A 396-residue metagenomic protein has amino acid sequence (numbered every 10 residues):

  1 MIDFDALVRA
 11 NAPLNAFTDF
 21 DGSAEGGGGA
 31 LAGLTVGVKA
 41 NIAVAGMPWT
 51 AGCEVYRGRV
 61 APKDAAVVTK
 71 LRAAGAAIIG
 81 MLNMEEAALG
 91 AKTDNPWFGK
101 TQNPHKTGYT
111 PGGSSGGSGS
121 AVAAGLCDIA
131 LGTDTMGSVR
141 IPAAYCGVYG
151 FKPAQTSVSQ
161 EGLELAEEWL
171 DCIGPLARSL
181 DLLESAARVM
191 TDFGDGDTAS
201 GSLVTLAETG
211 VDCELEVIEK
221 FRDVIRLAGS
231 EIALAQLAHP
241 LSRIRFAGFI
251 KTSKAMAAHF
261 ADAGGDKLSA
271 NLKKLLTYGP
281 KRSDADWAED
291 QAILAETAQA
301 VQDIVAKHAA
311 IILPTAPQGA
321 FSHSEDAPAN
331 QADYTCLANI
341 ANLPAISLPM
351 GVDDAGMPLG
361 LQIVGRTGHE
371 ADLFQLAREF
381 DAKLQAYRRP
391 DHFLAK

Functional and structural regions predicted by a protein language model:
M1-V60, A65, A87-G90, A320 (+1 more regions): Short, well-ordered alpha-helical
A16-F20, A24, Y149-R222, A386-K396: A short helix-breaking turn/cap at a secondary-structure junction
L31-A51, I250-A298, Q302, P349-G360: Short helix-loop capping/hinge segments that flank enzyme active sites or metal/cofactor-binding pockets
V36, A45-P48, R188-I250, Y278-K281 (+1 more regions): Gly/Ser-rich, acidic/histidine-flanked active-site/gating loops
K39, A73, E184, M190 (+1 more regions): Glycine-rich, small-residue loops and helix-cap segments that act as flexible hinges at active-site edges
V55-R59, D171-R178, Y278-R282, I363-V364: Short, well-ordered beta-strand elements within core beta-sheets of diverse protein domains
T69-A187, N339, P344-M350, M357-G360: Short glycine/serine-rich loop segments
D94, F98-G99, I244-H259: Charged, often glycine-rich, active-site loop that binds/positions anionic groups
